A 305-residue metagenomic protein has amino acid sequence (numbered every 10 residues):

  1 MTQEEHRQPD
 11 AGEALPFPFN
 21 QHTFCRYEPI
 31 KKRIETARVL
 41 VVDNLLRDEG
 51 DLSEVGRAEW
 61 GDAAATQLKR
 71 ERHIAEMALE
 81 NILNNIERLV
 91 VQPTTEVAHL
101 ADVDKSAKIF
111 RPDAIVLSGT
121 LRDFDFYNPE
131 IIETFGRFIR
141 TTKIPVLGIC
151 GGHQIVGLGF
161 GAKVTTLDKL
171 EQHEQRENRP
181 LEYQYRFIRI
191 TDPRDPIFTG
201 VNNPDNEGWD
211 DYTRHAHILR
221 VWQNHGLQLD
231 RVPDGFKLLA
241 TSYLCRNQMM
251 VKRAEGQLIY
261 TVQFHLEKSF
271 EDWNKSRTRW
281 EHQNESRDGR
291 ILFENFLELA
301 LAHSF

Functional and structural regions predicted by a protein language model:
T2-T36, L46-D51, G56, G61-A65 (+1 more regions): Acyltransferase
T23-T36, L100-F110, Y243, M249-E255: Short amphipathic alpha-helices and their capping/turn segments at secondary-structure boundaries
L46-V91: Short, charged N-terminal beta->alpha structural module
D62-M77, N178-F187, W280-R287: A short acidic, glycine-rich active-site loop that binds or catalyzes chemistry on phosphate/adenosine moieties
N84-G148, F160-G161: Flexible gly/pro-rich beta->alpha loop and the following alpha-helix that scaffold active-site loops
N128-R137, A240-L244, W280-Q283: Charged helix-capping and loop-helix junction motifs
G161-E255, I259, F264-S269: Pocket-forming structural segment of enzyme catalytic cores
